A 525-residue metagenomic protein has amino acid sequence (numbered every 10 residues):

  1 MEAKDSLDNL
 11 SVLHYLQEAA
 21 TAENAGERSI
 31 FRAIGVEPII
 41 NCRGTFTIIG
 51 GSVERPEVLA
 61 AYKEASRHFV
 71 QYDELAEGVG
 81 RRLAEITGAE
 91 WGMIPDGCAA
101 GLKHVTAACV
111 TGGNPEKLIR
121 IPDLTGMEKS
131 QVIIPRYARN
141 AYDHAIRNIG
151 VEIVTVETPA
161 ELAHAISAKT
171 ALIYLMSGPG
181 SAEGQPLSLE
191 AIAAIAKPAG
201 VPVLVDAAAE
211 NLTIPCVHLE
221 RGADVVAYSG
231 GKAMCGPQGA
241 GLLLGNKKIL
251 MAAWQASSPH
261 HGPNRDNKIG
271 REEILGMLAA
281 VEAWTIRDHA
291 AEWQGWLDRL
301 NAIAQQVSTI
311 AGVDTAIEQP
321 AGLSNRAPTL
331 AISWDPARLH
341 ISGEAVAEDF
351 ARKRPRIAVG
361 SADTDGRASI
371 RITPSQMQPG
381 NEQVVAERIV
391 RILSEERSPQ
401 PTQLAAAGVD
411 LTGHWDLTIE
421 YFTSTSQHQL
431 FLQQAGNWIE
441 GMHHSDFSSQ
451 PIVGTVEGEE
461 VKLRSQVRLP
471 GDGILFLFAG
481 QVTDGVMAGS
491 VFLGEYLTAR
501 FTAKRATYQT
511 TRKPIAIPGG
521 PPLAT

Functional and structural regions predicted by a protein language model:
M1-S11: N-terminal secretory signal peptides and thylakoid transit peptides that target proteins across membranes
N9-A20, N24-V53, G80-P95, A99-H289 (+6 more regions): Conserved PLP-enzyme active-site core in the AAT-like
I30-R32, S308-E396: Conserved C-terminal alpha-helix-loop-beta "cap" of PLP-dependent enzymes that closes/shapes the active-site mouth
N41-E77: A glycine-/small-polar-enriched, mobile loop at the entrance of the PLP active site in fold-type I
Y72-E77, W91-I94, N264-K268, R287-W296 (+3 more regions): Flexible, glycine/charged-enriched surface loops at secondary-structure junctions
I372, K504-Y508: Short beta-strand edge segments in extracellular beta-sheet folds
R391-Q400, T507-A516: Short, charged low-complexity linker/loop segments at the C-terminal edge of domains
A406-T483, A488-F501, Q509, K513-A524: Central antiparallel beta-sheet cores of small beta-barrel/beta-sandwich binding domains
